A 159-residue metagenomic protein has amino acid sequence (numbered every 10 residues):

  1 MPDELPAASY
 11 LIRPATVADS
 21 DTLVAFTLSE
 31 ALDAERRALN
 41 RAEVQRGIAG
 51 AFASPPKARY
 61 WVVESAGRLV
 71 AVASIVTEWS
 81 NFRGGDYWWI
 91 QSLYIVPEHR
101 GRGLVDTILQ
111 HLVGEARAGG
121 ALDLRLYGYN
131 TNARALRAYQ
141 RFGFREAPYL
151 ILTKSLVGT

Functional and structural regions predicted by a protein language model:
P2-L5, R141, L150-T159: Terminal substrate-recognition subdomain of acyl/acetyltransferases
L5-P6, Y10, P14-D21, A25-G85 (+6 more regions): Acetyl-CoA-dependent GNAT
G67, G103, N132: Conserved G/P- and acidic residue-centered "switch" motifs that form tight phosphate/ATP-binding loops in soluble
I95, G101-G114, R137, R141: Conserved acetyl-CoA-binding loop-helix of GNAT-fold acetyltransferases
A116-G128: Conserved GNAT acetyl-CoA-binding A-motif
L126-A135, T153-G158: Conserved beta-strand-loop-alpha-helix junction that forms the acyl-donor binding cleft
N130, Q140-Y149: Conserved acetyl-CoA-binding loop of GNAT-fold acetyltransferases
